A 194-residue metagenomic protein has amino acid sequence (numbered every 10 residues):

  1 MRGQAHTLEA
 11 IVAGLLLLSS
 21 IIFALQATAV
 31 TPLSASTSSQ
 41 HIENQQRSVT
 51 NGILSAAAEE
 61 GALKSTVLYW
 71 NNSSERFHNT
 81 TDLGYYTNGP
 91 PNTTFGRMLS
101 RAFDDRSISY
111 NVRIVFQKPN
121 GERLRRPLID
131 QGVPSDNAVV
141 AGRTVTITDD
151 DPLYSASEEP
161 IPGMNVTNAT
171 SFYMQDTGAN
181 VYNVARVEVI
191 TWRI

Functional and structural regions predicted by a protein language model:
M1-A27: N-terminal single-pass transmembrane signal-anchor helix
L25-I194: Long, compositionally biased, intrinsically disordered regions
